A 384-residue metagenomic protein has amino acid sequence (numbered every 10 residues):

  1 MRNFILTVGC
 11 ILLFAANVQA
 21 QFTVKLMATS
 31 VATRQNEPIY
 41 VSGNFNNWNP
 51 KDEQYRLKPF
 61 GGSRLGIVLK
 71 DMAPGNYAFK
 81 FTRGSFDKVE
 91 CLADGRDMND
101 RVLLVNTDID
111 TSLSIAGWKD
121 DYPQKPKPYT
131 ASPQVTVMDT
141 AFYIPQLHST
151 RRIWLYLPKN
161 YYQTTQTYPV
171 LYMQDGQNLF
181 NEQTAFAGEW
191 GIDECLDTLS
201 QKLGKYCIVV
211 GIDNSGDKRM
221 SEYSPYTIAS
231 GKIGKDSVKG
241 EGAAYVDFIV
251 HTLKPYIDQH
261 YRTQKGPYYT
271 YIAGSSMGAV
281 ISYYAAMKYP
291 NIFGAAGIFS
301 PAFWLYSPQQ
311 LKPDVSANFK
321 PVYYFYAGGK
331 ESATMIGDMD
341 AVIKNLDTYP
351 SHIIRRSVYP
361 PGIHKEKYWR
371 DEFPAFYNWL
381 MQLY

Functional and structural regions predicted by a protein language model:
T23, A32-P74, G84-N106, D139: Aromatic-rich carbohydrate-binding modules that target alpha-glucans
G95-Y168: A domain-start/cap signature at the N-terminus of enzymes
F180-D247: Active-site machinery of serine-nucleophile hydrolases
D193-D197, V280-Y283, F303-N318, D340: Alpha-helical scaffolding within the catalytic cores of extracellular/periplasmic polymer-degrading hydrolases
N214, G297-L305, G329-E331: Active-site nucleophile loop of the alpha/beta-hydrolase fold
F248-P267: Conserved acidic catalytic loop of the alpha/beta-hydrolase fold
T263-S275, A296: Alpha/beta-hydrolase fold nucleophile elbow
Y326, E331-I343, D347-Y384: C-terminal catalytic histidine-bearing segment of alpha/beta-hydrolase fold enzymes
